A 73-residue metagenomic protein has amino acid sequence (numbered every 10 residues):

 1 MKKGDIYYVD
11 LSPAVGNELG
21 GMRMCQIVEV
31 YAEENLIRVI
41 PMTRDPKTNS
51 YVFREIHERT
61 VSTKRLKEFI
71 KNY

Functional and structural regions predicted by a protein language model:
M1-S12: Short coil-to-beta transition motif at edge beta-strands of beta-rich domains
K3, N17-M22, Q26-I56: Compact nucleic-acid interaction/catalytic patches
Y8, V39, T63-K67: Generic N-terminal initiation segments characterized by hydrophobic and/or small/turn-forming residues
P13, R44, T63-R65: Non-catalytic surface loops within mature trypsin-like serine protease
F53-Y73: C-terminal terminal-subdomain/extension
